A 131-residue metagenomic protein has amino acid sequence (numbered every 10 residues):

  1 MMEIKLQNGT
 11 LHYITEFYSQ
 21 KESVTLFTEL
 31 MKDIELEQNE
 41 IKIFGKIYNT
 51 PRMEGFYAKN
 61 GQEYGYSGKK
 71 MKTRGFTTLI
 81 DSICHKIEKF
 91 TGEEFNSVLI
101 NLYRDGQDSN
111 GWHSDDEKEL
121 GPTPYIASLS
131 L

Functional and structural regions predicted by a protein language model:
M1-L131: Non-heme Fe(II) oxygenase metal-center motifs and adjacent flexible, charged/small-residue loops
